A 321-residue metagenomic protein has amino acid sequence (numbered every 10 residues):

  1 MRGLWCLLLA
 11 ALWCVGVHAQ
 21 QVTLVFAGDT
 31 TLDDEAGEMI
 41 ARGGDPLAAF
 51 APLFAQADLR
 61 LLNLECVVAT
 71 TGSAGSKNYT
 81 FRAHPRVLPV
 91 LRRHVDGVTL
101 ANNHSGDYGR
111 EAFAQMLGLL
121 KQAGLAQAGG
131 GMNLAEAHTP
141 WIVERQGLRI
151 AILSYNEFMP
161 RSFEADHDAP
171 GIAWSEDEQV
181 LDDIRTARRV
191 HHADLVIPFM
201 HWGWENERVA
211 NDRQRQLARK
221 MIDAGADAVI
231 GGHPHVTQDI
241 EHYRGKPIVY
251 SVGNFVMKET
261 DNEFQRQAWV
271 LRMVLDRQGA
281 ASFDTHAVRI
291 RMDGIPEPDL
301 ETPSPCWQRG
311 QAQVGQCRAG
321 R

Functional and structural regions predicted by a protein language model:
W5-C14: Bacterial N-terminal signal peptides
A19-R321: Acidic, metal/ion-coordinating pockets
